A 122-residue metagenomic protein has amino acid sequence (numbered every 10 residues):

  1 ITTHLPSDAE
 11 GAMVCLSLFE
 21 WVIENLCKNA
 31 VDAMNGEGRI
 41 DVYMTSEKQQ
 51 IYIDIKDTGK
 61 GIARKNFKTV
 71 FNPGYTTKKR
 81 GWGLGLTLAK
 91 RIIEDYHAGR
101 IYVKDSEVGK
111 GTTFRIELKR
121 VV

Functional and structural regions predicted by a protein language model:
T2-E10: Conserved catalytic submotifs in the C-terminal HATPase_c
S17, W21-N29: Conserved polar catalytic motif of the HATPase_c/GHKL fold
E37-Q49: Short beta-strand/loop element within the Bergerat-fold HATPase_c
D57: Acidic ATP/Mg2+-coordinating residue in the GHKL
I62-G74: Short conserved segment of the HATPase_c
G85, A89: Short alpha-helical Gxxx[C/S/T] motif in the catalytic ATP-binding
I93-E94: Detector for a conserved hydrophobic position within an alpha-helical segment of the HATPase_c
H97-D105: Glycine-rich ATP-binding loops of the HATPase_c
